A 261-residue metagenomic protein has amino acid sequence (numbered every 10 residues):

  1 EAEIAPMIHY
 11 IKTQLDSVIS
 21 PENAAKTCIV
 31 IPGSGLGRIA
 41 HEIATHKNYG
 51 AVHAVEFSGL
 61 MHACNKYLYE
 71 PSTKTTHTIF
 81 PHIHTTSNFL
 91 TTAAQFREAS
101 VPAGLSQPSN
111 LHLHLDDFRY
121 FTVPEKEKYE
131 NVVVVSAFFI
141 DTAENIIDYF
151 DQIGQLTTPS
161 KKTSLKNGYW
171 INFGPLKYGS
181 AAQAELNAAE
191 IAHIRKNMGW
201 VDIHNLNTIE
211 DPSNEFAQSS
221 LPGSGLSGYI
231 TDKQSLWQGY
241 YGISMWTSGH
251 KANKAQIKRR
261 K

Functional and structural regions predicted by a protein language model:
A2-C28: Conserved alpha-helix/loop element of class I SAM-dependent methyltransferases that forms part of the SAM/SAH-binding
N23-G35, H53-E56: Conserved class I S-adenosyl-L-methionine
L36-G50: Conserved SAM-binding loop of SAM-dependent methyltransferases across substrates and taxa, primarily the Class I
Y69-E127: S-adenosyl-L-methionine
V132-I146: A short SAM/SAH-binding and catalytic strip from SAM-dependent methyltransferases
I147-K166: A short glycine-rich, Lys/Arg-flanked "PGG" loop and its adjoining helix->strand segment in the class I
S160-G179: Conserved beta-strand signature within the Rossmann-like core of class I S-adenosyl-L-methionine
L221-K261: Core SAM-dependent methyltransferase catalytic element
